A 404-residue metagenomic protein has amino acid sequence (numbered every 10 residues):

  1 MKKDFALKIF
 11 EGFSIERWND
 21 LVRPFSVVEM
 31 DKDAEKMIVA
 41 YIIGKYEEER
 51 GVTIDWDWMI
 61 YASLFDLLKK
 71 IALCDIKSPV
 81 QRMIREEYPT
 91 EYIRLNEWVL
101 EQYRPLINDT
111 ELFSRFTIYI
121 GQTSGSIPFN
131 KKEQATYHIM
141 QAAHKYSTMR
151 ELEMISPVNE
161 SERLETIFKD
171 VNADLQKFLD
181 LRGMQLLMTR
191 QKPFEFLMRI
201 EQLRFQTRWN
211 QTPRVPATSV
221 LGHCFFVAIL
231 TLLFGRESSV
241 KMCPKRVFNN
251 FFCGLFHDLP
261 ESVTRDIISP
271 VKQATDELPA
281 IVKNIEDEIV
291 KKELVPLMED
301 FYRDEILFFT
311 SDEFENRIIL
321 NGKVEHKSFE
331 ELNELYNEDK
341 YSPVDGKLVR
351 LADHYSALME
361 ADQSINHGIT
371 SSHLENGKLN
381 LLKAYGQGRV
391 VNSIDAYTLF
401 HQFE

Functional and structural regions predicted by a protein language model:
M1-E404: Alpha-helical, largely C-terminal catalytic domains that coordinate divalent metal ions via clustered Asp/Glu/His
